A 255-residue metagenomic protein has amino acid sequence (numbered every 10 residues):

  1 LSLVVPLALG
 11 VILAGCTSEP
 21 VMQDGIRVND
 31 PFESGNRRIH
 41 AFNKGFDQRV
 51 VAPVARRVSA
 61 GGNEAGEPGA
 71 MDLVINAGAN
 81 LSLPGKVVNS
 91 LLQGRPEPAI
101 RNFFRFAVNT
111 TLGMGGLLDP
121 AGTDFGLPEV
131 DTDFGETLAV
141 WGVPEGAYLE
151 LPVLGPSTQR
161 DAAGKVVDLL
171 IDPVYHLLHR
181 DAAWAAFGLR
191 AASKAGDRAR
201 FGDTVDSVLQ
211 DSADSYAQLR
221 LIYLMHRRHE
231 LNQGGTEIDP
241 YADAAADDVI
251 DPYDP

Functional and structural regions predicted by a protein language model:
S2-A14: Bacterial N-terminal signal peptides
V11-S34: Bacterial Sec signal peptide processing site at the extreme N-terminus
S18-I26, E136, V140-P255: A structured, mid-to-C-terminal "fold-capping" secondary-structure block
V28-N63: Post-signal-peptide N-terminal segment of Sec-exported extracytoplasmic proteins
R49, A70-A79: Short, surface-exposed glycine/acidic/tryptophan-bearing loops
V50, V54-V58, G66, L92 (+3 more regions): Non-catalytic, solvent-exposed segments at the cell envelope interface
G61-L73: Active-site flanking loop/helix segments enriched in acidic
N76-Q159: Mid-length scaffold segments of soluble, non-membrane domains
